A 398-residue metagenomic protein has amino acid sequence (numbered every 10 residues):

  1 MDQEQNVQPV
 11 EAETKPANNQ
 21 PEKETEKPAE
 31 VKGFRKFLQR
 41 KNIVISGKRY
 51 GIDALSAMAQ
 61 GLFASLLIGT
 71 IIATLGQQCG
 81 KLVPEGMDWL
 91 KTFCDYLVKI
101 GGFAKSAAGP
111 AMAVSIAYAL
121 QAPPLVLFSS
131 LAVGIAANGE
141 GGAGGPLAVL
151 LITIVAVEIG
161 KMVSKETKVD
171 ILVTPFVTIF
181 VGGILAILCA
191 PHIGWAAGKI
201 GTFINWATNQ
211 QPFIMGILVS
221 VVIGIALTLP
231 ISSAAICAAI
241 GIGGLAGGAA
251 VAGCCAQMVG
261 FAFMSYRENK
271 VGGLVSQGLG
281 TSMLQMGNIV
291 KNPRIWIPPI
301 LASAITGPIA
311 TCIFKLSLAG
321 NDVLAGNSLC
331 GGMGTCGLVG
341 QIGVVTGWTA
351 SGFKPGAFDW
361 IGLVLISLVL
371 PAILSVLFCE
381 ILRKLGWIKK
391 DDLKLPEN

Functional and structural regions predicted by a protein language model:
D2-N398: Pore-lining transmembrane helices
